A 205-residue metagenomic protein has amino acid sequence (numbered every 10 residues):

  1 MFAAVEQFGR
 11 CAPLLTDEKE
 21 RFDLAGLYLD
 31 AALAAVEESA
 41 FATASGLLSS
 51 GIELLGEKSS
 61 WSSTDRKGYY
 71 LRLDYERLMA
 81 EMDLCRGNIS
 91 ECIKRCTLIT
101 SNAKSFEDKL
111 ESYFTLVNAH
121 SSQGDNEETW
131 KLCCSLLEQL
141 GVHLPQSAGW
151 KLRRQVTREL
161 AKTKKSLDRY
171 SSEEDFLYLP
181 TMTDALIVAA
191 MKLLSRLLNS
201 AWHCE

Functional and structural regions predicted by a protein language model:
M1-A119, T129-L136, M182-E205: Extended alpha-helical scaffolding segments used for macromolecular assembly and cargo binding
F114-V117, S121-V188: Alpha-helical repeat/alpha-solenoid scaffolds of the HEAT/ARM/MIF4G superfamily and closely related elongated all-alpha
